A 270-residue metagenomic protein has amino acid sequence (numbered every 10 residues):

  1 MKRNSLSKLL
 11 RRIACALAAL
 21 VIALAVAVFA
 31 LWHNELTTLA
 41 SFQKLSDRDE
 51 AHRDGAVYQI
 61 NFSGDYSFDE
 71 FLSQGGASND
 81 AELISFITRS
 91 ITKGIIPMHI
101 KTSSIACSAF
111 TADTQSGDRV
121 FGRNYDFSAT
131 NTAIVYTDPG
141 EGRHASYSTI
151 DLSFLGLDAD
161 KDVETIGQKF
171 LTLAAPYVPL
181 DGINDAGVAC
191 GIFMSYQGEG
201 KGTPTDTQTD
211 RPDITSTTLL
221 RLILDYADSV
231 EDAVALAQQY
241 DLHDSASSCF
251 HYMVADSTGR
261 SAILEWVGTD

Functional and structural regions predicted by a protein language model:
M1-L9: N-terminal Lys/Arg-rich, disordered targeting/topogenic segments
L10-E231, L242-A246: N-terminal mature-domain region immediately after signal-peptide cleavage in secreted/organellar precursors
A237-D241: Structural signal for hydrophobic packing residues in well-ordered secondary-structure cores of soluble enzyme domains
A246-D270: Extended amphipathic alpha-helical segments with heptad-repeat/coiled-coil character used for oligomerization, fusion
